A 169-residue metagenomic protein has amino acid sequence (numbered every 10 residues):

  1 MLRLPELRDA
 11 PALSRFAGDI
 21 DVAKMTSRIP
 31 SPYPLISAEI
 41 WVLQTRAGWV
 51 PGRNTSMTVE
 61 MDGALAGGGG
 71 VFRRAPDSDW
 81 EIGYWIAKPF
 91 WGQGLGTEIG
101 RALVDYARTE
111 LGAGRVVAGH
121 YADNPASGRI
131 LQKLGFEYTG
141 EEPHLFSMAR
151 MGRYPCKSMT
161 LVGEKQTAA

Functional and structural regions predicted by a protein language model:
M1-I20, S56-A169: Acyl-donor (CoA/ACP) binding surface of acyl/acetyltransferases
A17, T26, W49-V50: Hydrophobic residues in alpha-helical segments
D21-Q44: Conserved GNAT-fold acetyl-CoA-binding loop/helix
V22, S31, P51-N54, V116: Secondary-structure boundary/capping residues
S27, S37-E39, G52, I130 (+1 more regions): A generic membrane alpha-helix/interface feature
P30-P34, T55, D123: Short, conserved alpha-helical segments within structured domains
L43-M57, G67: A short helix-loop-beta-strand connector motif used in the catalytic cores of GNAT acetyltransferases and, in some
